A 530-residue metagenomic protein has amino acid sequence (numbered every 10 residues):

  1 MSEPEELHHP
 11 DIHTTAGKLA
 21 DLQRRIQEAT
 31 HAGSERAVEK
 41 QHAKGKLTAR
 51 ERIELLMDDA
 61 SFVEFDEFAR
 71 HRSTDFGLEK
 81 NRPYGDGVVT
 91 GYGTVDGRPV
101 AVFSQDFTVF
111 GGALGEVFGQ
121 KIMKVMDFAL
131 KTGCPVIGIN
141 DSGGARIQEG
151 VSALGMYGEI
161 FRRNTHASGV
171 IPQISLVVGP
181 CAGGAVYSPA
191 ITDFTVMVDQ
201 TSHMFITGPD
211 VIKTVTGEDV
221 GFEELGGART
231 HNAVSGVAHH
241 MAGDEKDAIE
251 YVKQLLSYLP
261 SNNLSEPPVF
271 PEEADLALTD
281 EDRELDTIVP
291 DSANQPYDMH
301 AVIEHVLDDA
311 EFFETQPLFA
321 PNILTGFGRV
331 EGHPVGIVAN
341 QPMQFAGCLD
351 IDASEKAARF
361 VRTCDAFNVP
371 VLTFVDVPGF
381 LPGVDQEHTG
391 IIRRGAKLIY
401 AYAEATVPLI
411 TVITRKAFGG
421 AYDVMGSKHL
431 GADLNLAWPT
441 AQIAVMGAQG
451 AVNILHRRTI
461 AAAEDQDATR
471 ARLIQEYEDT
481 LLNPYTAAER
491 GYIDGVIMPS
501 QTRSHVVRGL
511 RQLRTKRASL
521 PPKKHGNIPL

Functional and structural regions predicted by a protein language model:
M1-L530: Ligand-binding clefts of soluble mixed alpha/beta catalytic domains
